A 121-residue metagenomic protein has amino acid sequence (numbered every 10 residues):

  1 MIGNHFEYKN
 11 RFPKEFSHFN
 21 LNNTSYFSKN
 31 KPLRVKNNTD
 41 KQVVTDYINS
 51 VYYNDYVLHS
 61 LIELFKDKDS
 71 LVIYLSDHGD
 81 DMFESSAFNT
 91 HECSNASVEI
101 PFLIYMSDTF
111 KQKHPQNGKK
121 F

Functional and structural regions predicted by a protein language model:
M1-F121: Catalytic domains that recognize anionic headgroups
